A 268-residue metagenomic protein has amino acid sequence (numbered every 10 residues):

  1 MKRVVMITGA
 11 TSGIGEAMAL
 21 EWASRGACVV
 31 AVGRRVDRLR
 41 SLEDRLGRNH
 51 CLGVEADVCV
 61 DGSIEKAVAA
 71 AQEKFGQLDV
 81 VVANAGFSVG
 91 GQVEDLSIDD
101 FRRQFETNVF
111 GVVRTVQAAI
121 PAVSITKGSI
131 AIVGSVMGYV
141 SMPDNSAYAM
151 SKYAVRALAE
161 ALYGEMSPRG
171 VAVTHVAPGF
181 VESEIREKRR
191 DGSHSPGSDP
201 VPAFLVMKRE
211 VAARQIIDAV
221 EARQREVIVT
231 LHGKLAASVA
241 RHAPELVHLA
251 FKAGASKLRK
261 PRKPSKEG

Functional and structural regions predicted by a protein language model:
T11-S12: Conserved glycine-rich cofactor-binding loop
R25-L42: Conserved glycine-rich Rossmann-like NAD(P)H-binding loop of the short-chain dehydrogenase/reductase
A56-K66, I98: The beta1-alpha1 cofactor-binding region of Rossmann-like NAD(H)/NADP(H)-dependent oxidoreductases
Q92-V93, S97-R102: Substrate-binding pocket helix/loop in short-chain dehydrogenase/reductase
V116, S151: Active-site helix of classical SDR
S135: Residue(s) in the substrate-gating loop at a strand-loop-helix junction that position the organic substrate next
P168-L231: SDR active-site lid
